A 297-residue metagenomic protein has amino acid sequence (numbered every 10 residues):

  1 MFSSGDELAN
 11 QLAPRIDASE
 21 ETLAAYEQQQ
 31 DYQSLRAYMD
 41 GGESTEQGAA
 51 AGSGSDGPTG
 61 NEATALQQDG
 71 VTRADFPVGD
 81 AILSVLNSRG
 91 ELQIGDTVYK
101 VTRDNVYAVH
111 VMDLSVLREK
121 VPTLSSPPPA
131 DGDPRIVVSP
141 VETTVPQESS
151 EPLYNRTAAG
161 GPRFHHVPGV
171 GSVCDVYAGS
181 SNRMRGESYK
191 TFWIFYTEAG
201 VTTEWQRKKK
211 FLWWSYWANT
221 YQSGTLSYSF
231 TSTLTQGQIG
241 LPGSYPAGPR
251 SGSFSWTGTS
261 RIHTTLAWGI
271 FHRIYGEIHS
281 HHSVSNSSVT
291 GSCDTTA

Functional and structural regions predicted by a protein language model:
M1-P168: N-terminal propeptides/leader regions of secreted preproproteins that are proteolytically removed before maturation
V141-A297: Mature secreted bioactive peptide module from preproproteins
